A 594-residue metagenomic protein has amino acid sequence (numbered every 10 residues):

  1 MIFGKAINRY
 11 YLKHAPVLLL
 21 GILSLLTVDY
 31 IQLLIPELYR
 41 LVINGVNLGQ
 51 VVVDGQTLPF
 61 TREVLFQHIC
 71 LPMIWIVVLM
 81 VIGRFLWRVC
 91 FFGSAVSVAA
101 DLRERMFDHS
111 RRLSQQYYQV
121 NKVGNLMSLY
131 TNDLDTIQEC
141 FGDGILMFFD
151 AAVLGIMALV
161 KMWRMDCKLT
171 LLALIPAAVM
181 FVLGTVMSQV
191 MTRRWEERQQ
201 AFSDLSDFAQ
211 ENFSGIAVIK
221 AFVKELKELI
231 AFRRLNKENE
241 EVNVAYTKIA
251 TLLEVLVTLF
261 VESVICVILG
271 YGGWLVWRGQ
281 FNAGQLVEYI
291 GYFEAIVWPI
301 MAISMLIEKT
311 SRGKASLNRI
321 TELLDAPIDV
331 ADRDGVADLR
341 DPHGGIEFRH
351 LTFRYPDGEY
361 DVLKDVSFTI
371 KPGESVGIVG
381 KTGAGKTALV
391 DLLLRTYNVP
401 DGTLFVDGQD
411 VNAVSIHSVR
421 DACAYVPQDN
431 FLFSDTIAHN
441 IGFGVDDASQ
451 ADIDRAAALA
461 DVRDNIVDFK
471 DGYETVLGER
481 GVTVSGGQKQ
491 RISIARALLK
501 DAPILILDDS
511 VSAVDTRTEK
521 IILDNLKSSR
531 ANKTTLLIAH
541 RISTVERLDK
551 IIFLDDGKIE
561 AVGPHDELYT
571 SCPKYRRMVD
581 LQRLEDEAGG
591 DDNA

Functional and structural regions predicted by a protein language model:
M1-I35, N47-P72, L86-F91, A95 (+10 more regions): Membrane-integrated ABC transporters
M1-N8, L12, L41-N47, F92-D135 (+4 more regions): Extended non-transmembrane interhelical loops and adjacent amphipathic helices of multipass membrane proteins
L12-K13, Q115-Q116, N132-F141, I145 (+8 more regions): An intracellular "coupling" helix at the cytosolic face of ABC transporter transmembrane type-1 domains
K13, V17-D29, D143-E197, V267-F281: Transmembrane helices of ABC transporter permease
L26-E37, V77-F85, I137-C140, G144-I156 (+5 more regions): Hydrophobic alpha-helical transmembrane bundles that constitute the permease/transmembrane domains of multi-pass
K161-I175, A245, I249-N318, L324: Helix-loop-helix
D329-D341: Pre-NBD coupling/linker segments of ABC/ABC-like ATPases
L339-A594: ABC-type nucleotide-binding domain
